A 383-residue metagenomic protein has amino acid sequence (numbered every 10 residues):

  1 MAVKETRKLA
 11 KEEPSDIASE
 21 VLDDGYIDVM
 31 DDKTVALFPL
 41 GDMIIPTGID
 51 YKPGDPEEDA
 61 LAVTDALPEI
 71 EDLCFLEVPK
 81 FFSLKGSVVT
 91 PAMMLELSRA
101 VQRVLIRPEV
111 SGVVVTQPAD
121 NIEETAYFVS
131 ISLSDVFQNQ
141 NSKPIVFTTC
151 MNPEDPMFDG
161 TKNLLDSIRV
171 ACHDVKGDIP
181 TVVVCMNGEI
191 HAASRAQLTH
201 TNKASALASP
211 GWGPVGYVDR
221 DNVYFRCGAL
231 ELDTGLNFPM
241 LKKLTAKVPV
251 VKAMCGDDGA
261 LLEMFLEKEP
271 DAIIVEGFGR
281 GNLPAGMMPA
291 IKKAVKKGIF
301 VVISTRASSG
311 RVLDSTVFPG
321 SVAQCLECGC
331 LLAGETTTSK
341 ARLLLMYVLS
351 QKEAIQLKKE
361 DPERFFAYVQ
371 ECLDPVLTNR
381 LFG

Functional and structural regions predicted by a protein language model:
V3-Y26, R280-G383: C-terminal non-catalytic interaction/assembly regions of soluble proteins
E5-D23, V29-T34, F38-I49, D59-I70 (+2 more regions): Accessory alpha-helical/coil subdomains and C-terminal extensions that flank or cap enzyme catalytic cores
D42-I45, Q117-E123, E189-H191, G279-N282 (+1 more regions): Gly/Ser/Thr-rich loops at beta-strand to alpha-helix junctions that form or flank small-molecule/cofactor-binding
T47-Y51, A126-Y127, M157-G160, H191-L198 (+1 more regions): Short acidic, glycine/serine/threonine-rich loops at helix termini
F75-I106, V250-L266: Glycine-rich oxoanion-binding loops at beta->alpha junctions
R107-I122, K268-R280: Short acidic, glycine-rich surface-loop motifs adjacent to enzyme active sites
V115-K143, C150, L283-K292: Short Gly/Thr/Asp-enriched flexible loops that form oxyanion-binding sites at enzyme active sites
F147-R220: Internal gly/pro-rich beta-alpha loop/helix module that stabilizes soluble enzyme cofactors or their anionic handles
